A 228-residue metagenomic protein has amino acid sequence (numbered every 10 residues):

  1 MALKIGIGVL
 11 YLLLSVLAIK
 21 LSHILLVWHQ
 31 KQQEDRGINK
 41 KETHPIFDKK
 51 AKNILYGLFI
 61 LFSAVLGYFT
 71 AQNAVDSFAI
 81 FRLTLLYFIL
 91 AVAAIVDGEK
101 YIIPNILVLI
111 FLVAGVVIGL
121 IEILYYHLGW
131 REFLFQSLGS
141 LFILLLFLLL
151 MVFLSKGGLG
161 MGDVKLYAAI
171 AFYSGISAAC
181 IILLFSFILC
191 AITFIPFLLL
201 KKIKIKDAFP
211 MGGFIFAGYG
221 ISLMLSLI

Functional and structural regions predicted by a protein language model:
M1-I228: A membrane-topology feature that recognizes alpha-helical transmembrane segments and their immediate juxtamembrane
